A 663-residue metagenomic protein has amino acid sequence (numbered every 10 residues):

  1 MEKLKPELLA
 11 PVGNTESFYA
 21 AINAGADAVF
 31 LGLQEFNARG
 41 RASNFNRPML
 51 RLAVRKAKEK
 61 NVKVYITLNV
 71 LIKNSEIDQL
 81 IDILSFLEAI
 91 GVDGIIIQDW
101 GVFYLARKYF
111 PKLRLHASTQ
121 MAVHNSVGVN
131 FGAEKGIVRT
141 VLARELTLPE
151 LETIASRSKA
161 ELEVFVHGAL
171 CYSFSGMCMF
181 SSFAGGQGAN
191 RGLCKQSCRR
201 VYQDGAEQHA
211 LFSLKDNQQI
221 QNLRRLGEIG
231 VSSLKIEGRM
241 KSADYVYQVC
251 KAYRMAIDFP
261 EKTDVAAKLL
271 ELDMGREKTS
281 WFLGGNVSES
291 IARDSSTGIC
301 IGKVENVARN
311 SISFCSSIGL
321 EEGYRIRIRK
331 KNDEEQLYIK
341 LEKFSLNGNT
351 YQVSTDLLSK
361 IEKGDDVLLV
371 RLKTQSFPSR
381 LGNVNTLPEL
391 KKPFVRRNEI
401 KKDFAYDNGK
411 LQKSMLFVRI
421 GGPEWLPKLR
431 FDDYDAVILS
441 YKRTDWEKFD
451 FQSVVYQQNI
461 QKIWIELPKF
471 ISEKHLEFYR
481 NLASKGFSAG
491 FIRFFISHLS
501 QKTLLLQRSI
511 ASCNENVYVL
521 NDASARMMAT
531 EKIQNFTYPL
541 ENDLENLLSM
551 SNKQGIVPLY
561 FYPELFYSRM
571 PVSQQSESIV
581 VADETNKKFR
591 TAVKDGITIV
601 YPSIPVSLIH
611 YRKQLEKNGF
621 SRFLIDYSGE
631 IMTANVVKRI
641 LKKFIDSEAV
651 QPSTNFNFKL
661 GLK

Functional and structural regions predicted by a protein language model:
E2-V123, V127, V141-S233, M240-M527 (+1 more regions): Active-site pocket-lining/capping segments in soluble small-molecule metabolic enzymes
L4, E134-I137: Residues lining hydrophobic/aromatic ligand-binding pockets adjacent to catalytic sites
